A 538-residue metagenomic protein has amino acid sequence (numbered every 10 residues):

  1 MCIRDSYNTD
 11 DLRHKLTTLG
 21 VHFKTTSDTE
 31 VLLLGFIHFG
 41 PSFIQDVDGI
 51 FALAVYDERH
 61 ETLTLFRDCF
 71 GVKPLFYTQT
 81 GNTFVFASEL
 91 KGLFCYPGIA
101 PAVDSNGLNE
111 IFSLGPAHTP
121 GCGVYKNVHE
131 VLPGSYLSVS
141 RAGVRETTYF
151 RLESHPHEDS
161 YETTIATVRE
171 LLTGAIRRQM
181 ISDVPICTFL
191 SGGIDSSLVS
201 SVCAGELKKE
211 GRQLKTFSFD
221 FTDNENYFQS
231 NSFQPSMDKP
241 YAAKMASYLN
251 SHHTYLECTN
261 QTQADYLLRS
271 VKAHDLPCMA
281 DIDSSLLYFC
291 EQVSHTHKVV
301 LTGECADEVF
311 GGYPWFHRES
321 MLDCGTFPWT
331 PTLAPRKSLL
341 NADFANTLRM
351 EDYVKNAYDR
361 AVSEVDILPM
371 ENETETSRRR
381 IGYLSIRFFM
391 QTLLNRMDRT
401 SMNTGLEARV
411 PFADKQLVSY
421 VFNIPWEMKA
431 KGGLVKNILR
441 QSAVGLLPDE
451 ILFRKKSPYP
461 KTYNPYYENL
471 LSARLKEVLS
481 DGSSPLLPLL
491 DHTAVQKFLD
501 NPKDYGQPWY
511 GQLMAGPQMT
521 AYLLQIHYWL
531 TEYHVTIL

Functional and structural regions predicted by a protein language model:
M1, D5-L268, A273, L286 (+5 more regions): Cysteine-centered catalytic environments shared across enzyme families
S42, C95-Y96, A100, N127-P133 (+3 more regions): Adenosyl-5′-phosphate
S160-V168, D281, S285, R378 (+3 more regions): Conserved acidic
L268-K272, S294, F316-R318, Y466-E468: Short low-complexity, flexible loop/linker segments enriched in glycine and/or proline with clustered acidic
H297-D307, G311-Y313: Short acidic/histidine-rich active-site segments
F310-A334: A mobile, often basic/glycine-rich helix-loop segment that functions as the active-site lid/recognition loop
